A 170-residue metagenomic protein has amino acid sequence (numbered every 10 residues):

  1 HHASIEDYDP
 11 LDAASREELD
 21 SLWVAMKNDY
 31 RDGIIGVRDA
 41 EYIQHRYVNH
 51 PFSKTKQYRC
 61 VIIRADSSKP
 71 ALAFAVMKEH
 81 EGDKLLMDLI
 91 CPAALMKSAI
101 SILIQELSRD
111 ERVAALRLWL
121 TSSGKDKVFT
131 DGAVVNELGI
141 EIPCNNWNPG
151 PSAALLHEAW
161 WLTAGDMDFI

Functional and structural regions predicted by a protein language model:
H1-D88: Amide-forming acyltransferase catalytic core, primarily the GNAT-like/NAT-type and related acyltransferase folds
H1-E6, H50, R59, F74 (+1 more regions): Active-site/acyl-donor-binding loops of N-acyltransferases
